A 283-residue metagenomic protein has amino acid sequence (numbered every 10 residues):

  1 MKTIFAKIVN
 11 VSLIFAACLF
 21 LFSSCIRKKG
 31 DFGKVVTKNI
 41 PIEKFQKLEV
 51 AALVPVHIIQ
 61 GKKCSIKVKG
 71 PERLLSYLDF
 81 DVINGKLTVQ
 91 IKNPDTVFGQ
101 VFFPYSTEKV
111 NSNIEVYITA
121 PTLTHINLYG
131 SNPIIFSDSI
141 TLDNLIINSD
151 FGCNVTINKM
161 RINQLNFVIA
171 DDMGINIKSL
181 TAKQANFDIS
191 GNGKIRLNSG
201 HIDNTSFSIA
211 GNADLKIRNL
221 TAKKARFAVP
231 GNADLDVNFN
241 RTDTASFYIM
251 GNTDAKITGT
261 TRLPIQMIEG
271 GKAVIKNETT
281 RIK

Functional and structural regions predicted by a protein language model:
M1: Structured alpha-helical
I4-N10, C25-A51, P55-S149, T156-I169 (+2 more regions): Acidic (Asp/Glu) and glycine-rich low-complexity loops/linkers that are typically intrinsically disordered
F5, F15-A16, I209: Residue-level detector of intrinsically disordered, flexible termini and proteolytic processing junctions
S12-F22: Bacterial N-terminal signal peptides
I177-D188, N192-K283: Short, surface-exposed interaction patches in beta-rich subdomains that mediate adhesion/assembly near membranes
